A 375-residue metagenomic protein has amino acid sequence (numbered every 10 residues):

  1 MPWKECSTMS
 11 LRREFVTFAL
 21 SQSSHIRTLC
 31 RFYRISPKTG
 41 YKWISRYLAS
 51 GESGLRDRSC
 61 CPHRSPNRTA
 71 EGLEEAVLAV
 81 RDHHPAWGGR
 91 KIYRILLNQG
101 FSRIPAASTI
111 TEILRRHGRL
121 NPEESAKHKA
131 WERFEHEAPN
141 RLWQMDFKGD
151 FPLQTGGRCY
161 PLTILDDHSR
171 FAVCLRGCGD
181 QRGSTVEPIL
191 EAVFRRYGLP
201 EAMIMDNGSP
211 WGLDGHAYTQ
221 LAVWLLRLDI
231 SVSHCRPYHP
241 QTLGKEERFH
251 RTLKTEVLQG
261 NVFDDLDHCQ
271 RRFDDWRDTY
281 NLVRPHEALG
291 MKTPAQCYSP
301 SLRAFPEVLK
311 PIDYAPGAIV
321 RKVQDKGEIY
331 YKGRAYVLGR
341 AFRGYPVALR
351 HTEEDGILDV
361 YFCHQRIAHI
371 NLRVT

Functional and structural regions predicted by a protein language model:
M1-E14, H63-E71: Short, Lys/Arg-enriched anionic-surface-contact patches
S7-S24, E74-H83: Short, amphipathic alpha-helical "recognition" segments used to contact nucleic acids or chromatin
F15, L29, G40-W43, G51 (+15 more regions): Mobile genetic element proteins and their domesticated derivatives, centered on retroelements and DNA transposons
S53-M145, D150, T219, T293-L302: Basic, flexible linker segments flanking DNA-binding modules in nucleic acid-interacting mobile-element proteins
S108, L114-A172, G179-E201, L226-R227 (+3 more regions): Mobile-element integrase/transposase regions, centering on the N-terminal DNA-binding/Zn-coordinating module
M205-D206, W211-L228, V232-T255, D267-C269 (+2 more regions): RNase H-like two-metal-ion nuclease catalytic core shared by retroviral integrases and related mobile-element nucleases
N281-T375: C-terminal, beta-rich DNA-binding module of retroviral/retroelements integrases
